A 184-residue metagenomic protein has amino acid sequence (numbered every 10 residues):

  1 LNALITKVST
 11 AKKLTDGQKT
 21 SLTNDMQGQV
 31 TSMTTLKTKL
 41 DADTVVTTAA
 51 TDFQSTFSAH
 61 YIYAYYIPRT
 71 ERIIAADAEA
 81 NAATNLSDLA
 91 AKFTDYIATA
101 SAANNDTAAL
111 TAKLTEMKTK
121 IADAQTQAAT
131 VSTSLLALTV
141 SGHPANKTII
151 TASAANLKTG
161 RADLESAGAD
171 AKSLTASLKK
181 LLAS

Functional and structural regions predicted by a protein language model:
L1-T31: N-terminal Sec/ER secretory leader and immediately downstream segment of secreted/extracellular precursors
T6, N24, G28-T31, T35-T38 (+5 more regions): Extended alpha-helical stalk/coiled-coil segments
K13-T15, N104, S184: Glycine-centered secondary-structure boundary/capping sites
K19, Q29-S141, A145, L181: Extended amphipathic alpha-helical interaction segments
A145-S184: A cross-kingdom marker for long, charged
